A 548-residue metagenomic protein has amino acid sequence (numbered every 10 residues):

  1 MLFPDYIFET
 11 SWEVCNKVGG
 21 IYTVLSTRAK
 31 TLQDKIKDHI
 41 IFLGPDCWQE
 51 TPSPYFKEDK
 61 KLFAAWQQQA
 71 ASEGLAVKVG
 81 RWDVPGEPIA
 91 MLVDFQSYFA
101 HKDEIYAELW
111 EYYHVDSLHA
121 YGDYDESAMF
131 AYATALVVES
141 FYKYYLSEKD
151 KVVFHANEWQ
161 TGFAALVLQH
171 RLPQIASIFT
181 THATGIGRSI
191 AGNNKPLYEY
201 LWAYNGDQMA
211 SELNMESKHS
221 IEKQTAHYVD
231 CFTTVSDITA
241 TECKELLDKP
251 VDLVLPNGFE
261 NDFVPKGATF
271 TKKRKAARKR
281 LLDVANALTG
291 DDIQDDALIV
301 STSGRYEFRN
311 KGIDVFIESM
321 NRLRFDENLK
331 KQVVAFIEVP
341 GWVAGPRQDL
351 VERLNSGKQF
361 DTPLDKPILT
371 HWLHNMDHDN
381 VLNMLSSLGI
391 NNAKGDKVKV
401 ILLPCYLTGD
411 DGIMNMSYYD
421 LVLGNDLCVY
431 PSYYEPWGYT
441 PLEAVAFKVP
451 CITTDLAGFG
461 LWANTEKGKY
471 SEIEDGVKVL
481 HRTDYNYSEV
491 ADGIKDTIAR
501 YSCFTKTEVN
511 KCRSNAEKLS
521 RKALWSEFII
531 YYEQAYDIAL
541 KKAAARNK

Functional and structural regions predicted by a protein language model:
M1-K548: Catalytic cores of nucleotide-sugar-dependent glycosyltransferases that transfer UDP/GDP/TDP-activated
